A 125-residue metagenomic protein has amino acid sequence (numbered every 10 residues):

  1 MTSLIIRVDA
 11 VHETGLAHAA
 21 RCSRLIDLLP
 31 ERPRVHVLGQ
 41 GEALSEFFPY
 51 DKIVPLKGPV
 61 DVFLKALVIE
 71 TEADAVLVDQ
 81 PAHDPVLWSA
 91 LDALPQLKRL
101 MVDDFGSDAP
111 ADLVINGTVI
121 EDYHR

Functional and structural regions predicted by a protein language model:
M1-I5: Extreme N-terminal starter segment of soluble prokaryotic enzymes
R7, V11-L16, R21-L28, G39-H124: Active-site and donor-binding regions of nucleotide-sugar-utilizing enzymes
H36: Conserved beta-strand positions in the Rossmann-like core of class I SAM-dependent methyltransferases
